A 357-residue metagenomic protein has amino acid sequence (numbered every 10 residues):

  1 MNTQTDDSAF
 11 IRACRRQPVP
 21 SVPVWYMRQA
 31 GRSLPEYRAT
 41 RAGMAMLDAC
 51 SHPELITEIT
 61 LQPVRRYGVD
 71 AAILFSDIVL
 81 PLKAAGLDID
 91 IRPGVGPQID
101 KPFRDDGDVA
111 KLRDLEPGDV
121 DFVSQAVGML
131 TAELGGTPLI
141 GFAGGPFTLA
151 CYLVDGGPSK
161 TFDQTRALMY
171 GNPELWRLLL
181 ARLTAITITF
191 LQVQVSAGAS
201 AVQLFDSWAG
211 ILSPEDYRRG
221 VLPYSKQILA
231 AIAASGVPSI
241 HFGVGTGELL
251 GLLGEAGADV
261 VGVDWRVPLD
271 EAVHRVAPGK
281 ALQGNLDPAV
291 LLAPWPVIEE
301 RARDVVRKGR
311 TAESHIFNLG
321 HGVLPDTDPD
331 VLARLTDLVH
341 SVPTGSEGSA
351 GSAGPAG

Functional and structural regions predicted by a protein language model:
M1-P93, P329-E347, G357: N-terminal basic, low-complexity leaders that serve as flexible interaction/assembly modules and, when applicable, as
D6-F10, E36, D108, Q164 (+1 more regions): Exposed alpha-helical structural elements
R38-C50, D105-E116, G254: Short, basic, glycine/proline-bearing loop/turn elements
H52, P102-D105, T161, P294: Intrinsic-disorder/low-complexity, polar/charged segments
I78-P81, G96-P97, D105-D106, P146-T148: A short acidic, glycine/proline-enriched capping/turn motif at secondary-structure boundaries, especially helix N-cap
L87-D100, Y152-D163: Short, flexible, mixed-charge acidic loops at enzyme active sites
G94-A132: A gly/proline- and charged-residue-enriched helix-loop-helix capping module
D119-G348, P355-G357: Active-site loop segments of alpha/beta catalytic cores
